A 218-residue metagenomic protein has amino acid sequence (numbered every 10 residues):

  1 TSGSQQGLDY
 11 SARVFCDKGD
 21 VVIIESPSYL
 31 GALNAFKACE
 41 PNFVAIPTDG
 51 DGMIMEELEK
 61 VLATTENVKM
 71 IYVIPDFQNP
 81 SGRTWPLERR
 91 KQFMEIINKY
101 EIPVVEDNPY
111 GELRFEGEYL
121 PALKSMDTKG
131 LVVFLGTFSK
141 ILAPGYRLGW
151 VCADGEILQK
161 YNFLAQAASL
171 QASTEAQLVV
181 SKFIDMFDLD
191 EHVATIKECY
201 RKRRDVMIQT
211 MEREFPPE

Functional and structural regions predicted by a protein language model:
T1-Y100, V105, G111-K129, Y200: Conserved core of the PLP fold type I
G7, A32, I157, A176 (+2 more regions): Short phosphate-engaging motifs
D9, S28, A143, W150 (+1 more regions): Hydrophobic side chains within alpha-helical segments
E56, K91, Q159, Q177-L178 (+3 more regions): Feature representing long, continuous alpha-helical segments
R89-R90, R147, R203-R204: Short, cationic motifs built from Arg/Lys/His that form the positively charged side of catalytic pockets
T128-E198: Conserved core segment of the aminotransferase class I/II
V193-E218: Conserved PLP-dependent catalytic core of the aminotransferase class-I/II
